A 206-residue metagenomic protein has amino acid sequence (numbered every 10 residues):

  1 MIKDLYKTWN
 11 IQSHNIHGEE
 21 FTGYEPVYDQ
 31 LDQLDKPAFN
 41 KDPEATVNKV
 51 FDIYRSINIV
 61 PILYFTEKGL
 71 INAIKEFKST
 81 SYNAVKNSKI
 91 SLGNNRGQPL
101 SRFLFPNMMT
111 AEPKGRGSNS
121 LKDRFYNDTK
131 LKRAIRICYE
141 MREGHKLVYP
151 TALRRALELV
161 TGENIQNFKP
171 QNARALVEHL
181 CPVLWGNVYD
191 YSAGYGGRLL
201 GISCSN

Functional and structural regions predicted by a protein language model:
M1-Q166: N-terminal accessory regions of S-adenosyl-L-methionine
E163-L184: Conserved alpha-helix/loop element of class I SAM-dependent methyltransferases that forms part of the SAM/SAH-binding
A175, Y195-S205: Conserved SAM-binding loop of SAM-dependent methyltransferases across substrates and taxa, primarily the Class I
V183-G194: Conserved class I S-adenosyl-L-methionine
